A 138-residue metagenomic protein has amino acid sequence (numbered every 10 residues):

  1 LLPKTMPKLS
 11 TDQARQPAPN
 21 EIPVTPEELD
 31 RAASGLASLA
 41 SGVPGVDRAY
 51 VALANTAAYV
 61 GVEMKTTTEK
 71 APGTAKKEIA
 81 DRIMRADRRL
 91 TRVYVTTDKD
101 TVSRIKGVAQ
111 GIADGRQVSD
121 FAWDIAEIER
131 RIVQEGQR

Functional and structural regions predicted by a protein language model:
L1, P19-I22, K65-T67, D87 (+1 more regions): Terminal amphipathic/targeting segments at protein termini used for secretion and membrane/organellar or lipid-droplet
L1-V24, A126-R138: Terminal low-complexity, intrinsically disordered regions
S10, A80-R138: C-terminal low-complexity, charged extensions that often adopt amphipathic alpha-helices
P23-R31: Short, surface-exposed ligand-recognition loops at beta-strand->loop->(often short) alpha-helix junctions that present
A33-L39, E69-R92: Short, non-transmembrane amphipathic alpha-helical segments
S41-G61, T97: Short edge beta-strands and adjacent turn/loop segments
D47-R48, T67-K70, T91, T101-V102: Short beta-strands and strand-coil junctions in structured, solvent-facing domains, enriched
A58-T74: A short interface-forming secondary-structure element
